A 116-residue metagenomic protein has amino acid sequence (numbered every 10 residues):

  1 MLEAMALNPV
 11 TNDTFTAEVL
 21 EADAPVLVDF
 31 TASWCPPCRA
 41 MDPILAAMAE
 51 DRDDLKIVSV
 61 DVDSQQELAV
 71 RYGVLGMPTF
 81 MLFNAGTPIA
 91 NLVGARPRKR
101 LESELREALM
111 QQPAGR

Functional and structural regions predicted by a protein language model:
M1-A6, R116: N-proximal helix/coil linker or "cap" segments that precede and/or mark the start of modular domains
A6, T31, K56-V58: Conserved Rossmann-like nucleotide-binding pocket used by diverse enzymes that bind dinucleotide cofactors
N8-V26, Q66: A short beta-strand-turn-helix
D23-A24, F30-W34, G76: Short pre-active-site segment immediately N-terminal to redox-active cysteine/selenocysteine motifs in thiol-based
A24-P25, A40-V60: Conserved helix-turn-beta segment immediately C-terminal to the redox Cys motif in thioredoxin-like folds
F30-I44: Conserved redox-active cysteine motifs that mediate thiol-disulfide chemistry, especially di-cysteine Cys-X(1-2)-Cys
Q66, Y72-M81: Structural micro-motif
L82-R116: Non-catalytic, surface beta->alpha helical segment in thiol-disulfide oxidoreductase systems
